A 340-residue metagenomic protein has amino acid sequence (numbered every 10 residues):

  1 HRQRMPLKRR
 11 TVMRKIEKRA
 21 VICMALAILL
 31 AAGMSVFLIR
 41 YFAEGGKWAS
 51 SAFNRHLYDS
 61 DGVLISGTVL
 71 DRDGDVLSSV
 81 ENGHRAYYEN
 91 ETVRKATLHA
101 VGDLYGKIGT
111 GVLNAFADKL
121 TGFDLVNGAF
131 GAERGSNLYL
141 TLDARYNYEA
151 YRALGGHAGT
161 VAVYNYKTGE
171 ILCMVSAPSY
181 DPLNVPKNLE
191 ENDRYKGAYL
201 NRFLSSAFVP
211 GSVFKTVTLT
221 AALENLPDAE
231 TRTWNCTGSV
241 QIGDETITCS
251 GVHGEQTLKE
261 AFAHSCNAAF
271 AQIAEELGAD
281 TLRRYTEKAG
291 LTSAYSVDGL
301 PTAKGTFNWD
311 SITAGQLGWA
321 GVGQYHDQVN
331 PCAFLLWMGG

Functional and structural regions predicted by a protein language model:
R4-L189, A198, A207, D280-K288: Periplasmic/cell-envelope proteins involved in peptidoglycan metabolism and beta-lactam response
D73, K167-S212, V217-G340: Beta-lactam-recognizing serine transpeptidase/beta-lactamase-like catalytic domain environment
